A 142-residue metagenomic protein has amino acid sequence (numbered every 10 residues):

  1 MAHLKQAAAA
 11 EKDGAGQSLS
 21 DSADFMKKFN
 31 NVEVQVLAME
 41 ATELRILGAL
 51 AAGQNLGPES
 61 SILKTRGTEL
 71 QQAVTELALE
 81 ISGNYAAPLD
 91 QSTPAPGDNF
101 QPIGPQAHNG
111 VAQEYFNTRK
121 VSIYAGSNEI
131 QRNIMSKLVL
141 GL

Functional and structural regions predicted by a protein language model:
M1-L142: Alpha-helical interface subdomain recognition
